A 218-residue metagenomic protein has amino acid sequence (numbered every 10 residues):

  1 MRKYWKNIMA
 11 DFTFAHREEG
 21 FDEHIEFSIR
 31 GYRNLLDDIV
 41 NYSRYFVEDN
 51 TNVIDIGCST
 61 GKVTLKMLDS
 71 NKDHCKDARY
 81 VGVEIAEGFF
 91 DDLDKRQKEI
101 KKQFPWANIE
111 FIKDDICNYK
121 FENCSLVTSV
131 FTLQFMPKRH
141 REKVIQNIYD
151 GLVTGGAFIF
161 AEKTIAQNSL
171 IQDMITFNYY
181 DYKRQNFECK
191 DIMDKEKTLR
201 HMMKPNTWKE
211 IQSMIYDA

Functional and structural regions predicted by a protein language model:
N7-D11, A15-L35: Class I SAM-dependent methyltransferase Rossmann-like catalytic core, especially the SAM/SAH-binding loop
G31-D49: Conserved alpha-helix/loop element of class I SAM-dependent methyltransferases that forms part of the SAM/SAH-binding
I54, S59-C117: Class I SAM-dependent methyltransferase SAM/SAH-binding core
N118-E122: Short conserved loop adjoining the S-adenosyl-L-methionine
T128: A conserved beta-strand element that flanks and buttresses the S-adenosyl-L-methionine
E142-T154: A short glycine-rich, Lys/Arg-flanked "PGG" loop and its adjoining helix->strand segment in the class I
G155-K163: Conserved beta-strand signature within the Rossmann-like core of class I S-adenosyl-L-methionine
T164-Y216: C-terminal alpha-helical "lid/dimerization" subdomain adjacent to the S-adenosyl-L-methionine
